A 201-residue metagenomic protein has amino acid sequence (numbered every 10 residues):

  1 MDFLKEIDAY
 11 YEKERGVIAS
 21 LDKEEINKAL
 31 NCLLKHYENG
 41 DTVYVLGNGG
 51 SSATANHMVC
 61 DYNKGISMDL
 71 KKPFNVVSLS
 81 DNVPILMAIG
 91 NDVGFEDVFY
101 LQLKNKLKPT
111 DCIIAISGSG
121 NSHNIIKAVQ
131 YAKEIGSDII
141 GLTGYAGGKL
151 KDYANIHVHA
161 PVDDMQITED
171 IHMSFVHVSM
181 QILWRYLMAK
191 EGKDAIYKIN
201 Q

Functional and structural regions predicted by a protein language model:
M1-L21: Generic N-terminal amphipathic, Lys/Arg-enriched alpha-helix
L21-N39: A short, well-structured juxtamembrane/interface segment
K35-L107: Glycine-rich, small/polar surface segments that engage phosphate groups of diverse ligands
S51-N56, N121-A128, L150: Short glycine/serine/threonine-rich phosphate/pyrophosphate-binding segments that cradle anionic phosphate groups
N105-K106, T110, T168-K198: A charged, well-structured terminal subsegment
L142-A154: Short, glycine/polar-rich helix-capping loops at beta-to-alpha or helix-loop-helix junctions that flank or form
